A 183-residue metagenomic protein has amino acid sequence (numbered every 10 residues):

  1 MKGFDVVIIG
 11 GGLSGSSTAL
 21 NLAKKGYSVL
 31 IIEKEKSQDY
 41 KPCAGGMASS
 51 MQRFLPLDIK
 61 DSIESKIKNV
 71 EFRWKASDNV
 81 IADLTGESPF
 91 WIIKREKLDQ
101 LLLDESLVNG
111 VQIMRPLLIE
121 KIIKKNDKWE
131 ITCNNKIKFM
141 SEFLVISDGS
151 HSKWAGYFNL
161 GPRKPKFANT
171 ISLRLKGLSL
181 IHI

Functional and structural regions predicted by a protein language model:
M1-G12: Beta1/beta-strand and adjacent pyrophosphate-binding region of the FAD-binding site in flavoprotein oxidoreductases
V6, Y27-V29, L144: Hydrophobic anchor at the start of a short beta-strand that flanks the dinucleotide cofactor-binding loop
G15: N-terminal Rossmann-fold NAD(P) dinucleotide-binding loop
A23-P42: Glycine-rich FAD pyrophosphate-binding loop
M47-S50, R163: Short, hinge-like loop/turn segments at secondary-structure boundaries
M51-L101: A conserved beta-strand/loop capping segment in the N-terminal third of enzymes that catalyze redox or closely related
E105-H182: Predominantly flavin-linked oxidoreductase catalytic cores and closely associated redox partners
